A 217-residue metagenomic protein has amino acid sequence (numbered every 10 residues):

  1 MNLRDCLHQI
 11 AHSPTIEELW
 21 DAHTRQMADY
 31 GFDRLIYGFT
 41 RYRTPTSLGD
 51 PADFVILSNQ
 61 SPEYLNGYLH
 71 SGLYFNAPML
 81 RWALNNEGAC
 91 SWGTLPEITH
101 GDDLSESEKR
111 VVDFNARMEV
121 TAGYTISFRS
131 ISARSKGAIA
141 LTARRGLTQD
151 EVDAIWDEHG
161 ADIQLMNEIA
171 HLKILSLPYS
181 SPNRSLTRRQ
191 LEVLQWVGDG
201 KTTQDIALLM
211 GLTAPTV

Functional and structural regions predicted by a protein language model:
M1-L7, I16, G137-T187: Juxtadomain coupling helices with adjacent low-complexity linkers
R4, W20-T24, A77, K109 (+1 more regions): Generic alpha-helical structural signal
Q9-A22: Signal-transducing coiled-coil linker helices
T24-R129: Regulatory input/activation interfaces that engage signals or partners
R43-T44, I131, T148, T213: Short secondary-structure capping/turn micro-motifs that flank functional sites
K109, D113, A161-E168, L191 (+1 more regions): Internal, well-ordered alpha-helical scaffold/interface segments that support domain packing or protein-protein contacts
R129-S135: Flexible loop/coil segments at beta-strand boundaries within sensory signal-transduction domains
Y179-T216: Helix-turn-helix DNA-binding segment
